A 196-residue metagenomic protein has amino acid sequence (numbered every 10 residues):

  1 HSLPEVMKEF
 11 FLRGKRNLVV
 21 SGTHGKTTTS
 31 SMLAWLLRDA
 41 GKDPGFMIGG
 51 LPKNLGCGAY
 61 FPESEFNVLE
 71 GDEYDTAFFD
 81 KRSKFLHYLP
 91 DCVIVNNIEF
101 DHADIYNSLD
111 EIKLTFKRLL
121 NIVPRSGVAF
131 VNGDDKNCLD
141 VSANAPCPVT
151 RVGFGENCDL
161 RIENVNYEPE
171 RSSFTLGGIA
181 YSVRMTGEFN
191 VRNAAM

Functional and structural regions predicted by a protein language model:
H1, K8-K15, D39-K42, N54 (+1 more regions): Acidic, Mg2+-coordinating active-site environments of NTP-dependent enzymes
L3-P4, K26-M32, N54-G56, T76-D80 (+1 more regions): Short glycine/serine/threonine-rich phosphate/pyrophosphate-binding segments that cradle anionic phosphate groups
L3-P52: Walker A (P-loop) phosphate-binding motif
V19, V68-E70, I94: Structural motif
F61-E63: Conserved motor-coupling elements within RecA-like helicase/translocase cores
E65-F66, D91: Conserved acidic residues
F66-F78: Switch II (G3) loop of P-loop NTPases
D75-L89: Switch II of P-loop NTPase G domains
